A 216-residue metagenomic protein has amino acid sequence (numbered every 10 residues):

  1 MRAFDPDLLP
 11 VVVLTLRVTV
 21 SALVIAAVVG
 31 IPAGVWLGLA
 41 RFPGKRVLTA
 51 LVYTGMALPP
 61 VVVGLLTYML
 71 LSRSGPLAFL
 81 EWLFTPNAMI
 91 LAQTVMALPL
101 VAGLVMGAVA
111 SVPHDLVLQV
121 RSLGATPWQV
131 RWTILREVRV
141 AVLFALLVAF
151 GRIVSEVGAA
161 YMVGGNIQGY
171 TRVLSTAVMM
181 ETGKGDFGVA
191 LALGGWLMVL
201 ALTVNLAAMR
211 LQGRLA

Functional and structural regions predicted by a protein language model:
M1-D7, Y161-L202, L206-A207: Interhelical loop and adjacent transmembrane-helix boundary motif in polytopic membrane transport permeases
P6, V63-T94, G164-I167: Membrane-interfacial helix termini and adjacent extracytoplasmic/periplasmic loops of multi-pass transporters
L8-L37: Transmembrane alpha-helix signature in integral membrane proteins
V13-S21, G55, W128, W132-V140 (+3 more regions): Alpha-helical transmembrane segments of multi-pass membrane proteins
V24, L104-V105, V109, P113 (+2 more regions): Transmembrane alpha-helices
A33-T67, V117: Cytoplasmic-entry segments and transmembrane alpha-helices of multi-pass inner-membrane transporters
A40-L48, T85, P127-W128, V140-A141: Membrane-helix interface segments
G44, G103-T133, L191-A216: C-terminal transmembrane helix and the adjacent membrane-cytosol boundary/short C-terminal tail of inner/organellar
